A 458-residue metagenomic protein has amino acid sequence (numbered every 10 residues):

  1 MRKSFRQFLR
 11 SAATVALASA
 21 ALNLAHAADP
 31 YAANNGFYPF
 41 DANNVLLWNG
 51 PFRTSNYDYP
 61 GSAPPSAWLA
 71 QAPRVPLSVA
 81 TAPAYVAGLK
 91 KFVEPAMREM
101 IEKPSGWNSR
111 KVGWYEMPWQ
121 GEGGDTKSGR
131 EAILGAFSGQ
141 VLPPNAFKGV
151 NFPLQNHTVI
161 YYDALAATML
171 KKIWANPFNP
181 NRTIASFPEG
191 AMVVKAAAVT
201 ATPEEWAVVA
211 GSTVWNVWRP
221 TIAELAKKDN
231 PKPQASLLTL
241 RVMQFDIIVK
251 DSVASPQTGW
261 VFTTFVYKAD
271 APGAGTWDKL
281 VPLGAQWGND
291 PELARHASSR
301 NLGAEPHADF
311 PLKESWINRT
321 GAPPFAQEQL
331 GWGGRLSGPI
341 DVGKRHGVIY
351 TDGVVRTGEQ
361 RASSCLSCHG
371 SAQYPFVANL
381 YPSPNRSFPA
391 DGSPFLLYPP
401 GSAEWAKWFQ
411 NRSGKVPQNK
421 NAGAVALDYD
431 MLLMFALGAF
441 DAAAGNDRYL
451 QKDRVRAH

Functional and structural regions predicted by a protein language model:
R2-A13: Bacterial N-terminal signal peptides that target proteins for export
A13-T14, A21: Classical Sec-dependent N-terminal signal peptides that target proteins to the secretory pathway
S19-H26: C-terminal segment of classical bacterial N-terminal signal peptides
A28-S367, A372-H458: Conserved small-residue
